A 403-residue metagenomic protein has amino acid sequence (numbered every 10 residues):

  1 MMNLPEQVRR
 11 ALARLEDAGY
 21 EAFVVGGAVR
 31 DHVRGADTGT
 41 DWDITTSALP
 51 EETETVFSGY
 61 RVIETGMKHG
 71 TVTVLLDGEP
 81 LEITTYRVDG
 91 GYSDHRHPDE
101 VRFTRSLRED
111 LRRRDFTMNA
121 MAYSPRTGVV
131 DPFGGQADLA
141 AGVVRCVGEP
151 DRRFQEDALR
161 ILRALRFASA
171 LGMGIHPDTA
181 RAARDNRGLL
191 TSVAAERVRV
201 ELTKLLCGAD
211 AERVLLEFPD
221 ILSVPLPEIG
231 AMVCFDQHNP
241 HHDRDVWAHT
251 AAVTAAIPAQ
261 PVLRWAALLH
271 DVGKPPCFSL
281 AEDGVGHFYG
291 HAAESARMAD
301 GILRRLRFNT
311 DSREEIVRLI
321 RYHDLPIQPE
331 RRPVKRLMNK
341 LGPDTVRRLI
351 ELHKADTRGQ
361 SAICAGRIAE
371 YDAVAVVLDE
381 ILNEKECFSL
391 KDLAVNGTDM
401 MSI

Functional and structural regions predicted by a protein language model:
M1-I403: Catalytic cores of the polymerase beta-like nucleotidyltransferase superfamily and closely associated nucleotide
